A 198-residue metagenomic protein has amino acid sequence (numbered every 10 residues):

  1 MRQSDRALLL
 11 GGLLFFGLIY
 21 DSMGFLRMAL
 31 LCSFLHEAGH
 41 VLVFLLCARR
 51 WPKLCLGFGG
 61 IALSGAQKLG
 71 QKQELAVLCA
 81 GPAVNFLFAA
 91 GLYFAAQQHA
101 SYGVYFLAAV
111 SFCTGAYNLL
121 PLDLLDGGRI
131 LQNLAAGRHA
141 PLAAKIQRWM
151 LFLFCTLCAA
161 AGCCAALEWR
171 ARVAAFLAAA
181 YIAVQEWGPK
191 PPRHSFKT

Functional and structural regions predicted by a protein language model:
M1-T198: Hydrophobic transmembrane alpha-helices and their immediate loop junctions in multi-pass integral membrane proteins
